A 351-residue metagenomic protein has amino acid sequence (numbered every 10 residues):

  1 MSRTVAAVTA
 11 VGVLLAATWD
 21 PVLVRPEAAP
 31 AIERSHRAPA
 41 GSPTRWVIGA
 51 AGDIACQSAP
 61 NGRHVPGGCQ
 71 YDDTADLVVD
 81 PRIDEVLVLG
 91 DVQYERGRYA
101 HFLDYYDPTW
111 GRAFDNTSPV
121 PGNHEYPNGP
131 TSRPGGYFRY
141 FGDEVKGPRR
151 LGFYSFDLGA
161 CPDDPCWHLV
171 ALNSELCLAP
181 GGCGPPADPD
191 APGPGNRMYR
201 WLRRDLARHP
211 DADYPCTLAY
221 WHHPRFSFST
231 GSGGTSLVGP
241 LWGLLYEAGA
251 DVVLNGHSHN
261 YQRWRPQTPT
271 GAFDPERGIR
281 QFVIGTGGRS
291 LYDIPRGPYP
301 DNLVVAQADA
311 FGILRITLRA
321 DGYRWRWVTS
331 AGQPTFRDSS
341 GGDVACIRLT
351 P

Functional and structural regions predicted by a protein language model:
M1-L23: Secretory targeting and sorting signals
E27-H101, G195-R197: N-terminal active-site segment of His-dependent metallophosphoesterases
H36-H64, M198-T235, S339: Mobile, glycine- and charge-enriched loop segments and immediately flanking short secondary-structure elements within
I48-A50, V86-V88, P119-V120, A219 (+1 more regions): Residue-level marker for buried hydrophobic side chains located in beta-strands that build the well-ordered beta-sheet
D53, G90-D91, G122-N123, L172 (+2 more regions): Active-site glycine-centered loops adjacent to acidic/histidine catalytic or metal-binding residues that shape
A59-R63, Y94-P215, S232, S236-Y246 (+3 more regions): Extended active-site neighborhood of metal-dependent phosphoesterases/phosphodiesterases
A219-F226, V253-Y261: Histidine-centered catalytic micro-motifs
G297-P351: A short C-terminal boundary segment appended to hydrolase-like catalytic domains
